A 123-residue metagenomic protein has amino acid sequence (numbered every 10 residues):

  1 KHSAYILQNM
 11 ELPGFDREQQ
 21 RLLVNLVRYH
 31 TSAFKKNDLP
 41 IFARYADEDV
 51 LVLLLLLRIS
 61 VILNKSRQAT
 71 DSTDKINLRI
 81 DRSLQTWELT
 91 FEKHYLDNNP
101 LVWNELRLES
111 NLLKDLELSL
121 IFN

Functional and structural regions predicted by a protein language model:
K1-R79: Divalent metal-dependent catalytic cores for phosphoryl transfer on phosphate-bearing substrates
L57, T70-N123: Low-complexity, glycine/alanine/valine/leucine- and proline-rich hydrophobic stretches
